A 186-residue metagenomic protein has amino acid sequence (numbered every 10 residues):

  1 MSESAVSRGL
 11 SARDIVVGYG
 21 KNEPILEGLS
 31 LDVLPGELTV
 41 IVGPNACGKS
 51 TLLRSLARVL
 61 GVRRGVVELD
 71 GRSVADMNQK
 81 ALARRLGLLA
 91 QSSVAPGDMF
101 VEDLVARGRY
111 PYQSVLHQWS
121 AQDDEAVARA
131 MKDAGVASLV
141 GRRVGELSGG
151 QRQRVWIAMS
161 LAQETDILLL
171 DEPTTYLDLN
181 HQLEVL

Functional and structural regions predicted by a protein language model:
L10, I25-G28: Conserved structural motif at the start of ABC-family nucleotide-binding domains
V42-P44: The feature captures the beta-strand-to-loop junction immediately N-terminal to the Walker
A57: Helix-to-loop junction immediately C-terminal to a conserved catalytic motif
G65-S73, L82: Conserved ABC transporter NBD signature motif
A106, A121-L139, E164: Conserved ABC ATPase "signature" region
Q118, R143-L147, Q151: Conserved ABC ATPase signature
L168-E172, L177: Catalytic Walker B motif of ABC-type/P-loop ATPase nucleotide-binding domains
